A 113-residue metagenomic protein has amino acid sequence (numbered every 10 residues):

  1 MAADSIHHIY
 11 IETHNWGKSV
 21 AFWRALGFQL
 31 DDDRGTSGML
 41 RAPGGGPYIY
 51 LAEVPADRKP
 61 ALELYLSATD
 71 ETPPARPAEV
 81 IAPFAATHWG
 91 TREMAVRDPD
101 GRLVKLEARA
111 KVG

Functional and structural regions predicted by a protein language model:
A3, Y10-Y48: Core segments of cupin and vicinal oxygen chelate
D4-H8, K59-L64: Eukaryotic phosphotyrosine signaling hubs
N15-G17, L64-L103, A108-G113: Vicinal oxygen chelate
R34-S37, R58-P60, H88-R92: Short acidic/glycine-enriched loop/turn segments that link adjacent beta-strands
S37-G38, P55, S67-T72: Short, polar loop motifs at secondary-structure junctions
G45-Y50, G101-V104: Short, charged/polar, Gly/Pro-enriched secondary-structure boundary elements
G46-P47, R58-A61, D70: Arg/Lys-rich, alpha-helical DNA-contact motif
A52-R58, A110-V112: A short, sequence-level motif marking secondary-structure junctions
